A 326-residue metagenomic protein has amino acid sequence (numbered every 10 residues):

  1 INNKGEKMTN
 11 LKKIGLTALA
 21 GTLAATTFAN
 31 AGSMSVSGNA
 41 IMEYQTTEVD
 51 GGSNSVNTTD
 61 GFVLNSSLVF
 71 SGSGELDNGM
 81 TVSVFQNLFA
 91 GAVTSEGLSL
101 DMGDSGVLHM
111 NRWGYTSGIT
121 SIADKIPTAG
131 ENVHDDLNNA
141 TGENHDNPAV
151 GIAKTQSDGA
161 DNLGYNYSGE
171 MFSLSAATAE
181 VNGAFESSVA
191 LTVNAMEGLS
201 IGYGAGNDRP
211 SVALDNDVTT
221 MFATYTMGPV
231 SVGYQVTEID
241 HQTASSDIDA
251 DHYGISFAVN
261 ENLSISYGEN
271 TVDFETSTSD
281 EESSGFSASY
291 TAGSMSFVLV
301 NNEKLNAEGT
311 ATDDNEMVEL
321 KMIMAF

Functional and structural regions predicted by a protein language model:
I1-F326: Outer-membrane beta-barrel proteins
